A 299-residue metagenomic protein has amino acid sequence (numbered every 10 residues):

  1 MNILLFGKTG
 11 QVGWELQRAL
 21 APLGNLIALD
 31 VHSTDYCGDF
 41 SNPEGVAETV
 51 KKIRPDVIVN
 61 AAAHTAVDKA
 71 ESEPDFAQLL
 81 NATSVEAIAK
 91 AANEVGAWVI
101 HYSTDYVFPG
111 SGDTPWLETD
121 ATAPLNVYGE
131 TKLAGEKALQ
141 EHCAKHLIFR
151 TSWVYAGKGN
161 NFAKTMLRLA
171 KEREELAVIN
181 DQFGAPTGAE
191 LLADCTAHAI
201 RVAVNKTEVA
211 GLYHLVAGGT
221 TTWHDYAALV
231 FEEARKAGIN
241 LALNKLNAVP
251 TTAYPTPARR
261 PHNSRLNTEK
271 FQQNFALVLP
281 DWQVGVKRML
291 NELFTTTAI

Functional and structural regions predicted by a protein language model:
M1-P22: N-terminal Rossmann NAD(P)H-binding glycine-rich loop of SDR-like oxidoreductase domains
D30-E44: Rossmann-fold cofactor-recognition segment
F40-L80: NAD(P)H-binding glycine-rich loop region in Rossmannoid oxidoreductase-like domains and their noncatalytic homologs
I58, S72-I100: NAD(P)-cofactor binding segment of oxidoreductase domains
L79, S84-A87, V107-F149, W153-V154: Catalytic helix-loop patch of NAD(P)-dependent Rossmann-fold dehydrogenases
A138-H198: NAD(P)-dependent short-chain dehydrogenase/reductase
C195-T196, V202-P255: Mid/C-terminal beta-alpha module of Rossmann-like enzyme folds, strongest in SDR-family dehydrogenases/epimerases
W282-I299: Amphipathic terminal alpha-helices
